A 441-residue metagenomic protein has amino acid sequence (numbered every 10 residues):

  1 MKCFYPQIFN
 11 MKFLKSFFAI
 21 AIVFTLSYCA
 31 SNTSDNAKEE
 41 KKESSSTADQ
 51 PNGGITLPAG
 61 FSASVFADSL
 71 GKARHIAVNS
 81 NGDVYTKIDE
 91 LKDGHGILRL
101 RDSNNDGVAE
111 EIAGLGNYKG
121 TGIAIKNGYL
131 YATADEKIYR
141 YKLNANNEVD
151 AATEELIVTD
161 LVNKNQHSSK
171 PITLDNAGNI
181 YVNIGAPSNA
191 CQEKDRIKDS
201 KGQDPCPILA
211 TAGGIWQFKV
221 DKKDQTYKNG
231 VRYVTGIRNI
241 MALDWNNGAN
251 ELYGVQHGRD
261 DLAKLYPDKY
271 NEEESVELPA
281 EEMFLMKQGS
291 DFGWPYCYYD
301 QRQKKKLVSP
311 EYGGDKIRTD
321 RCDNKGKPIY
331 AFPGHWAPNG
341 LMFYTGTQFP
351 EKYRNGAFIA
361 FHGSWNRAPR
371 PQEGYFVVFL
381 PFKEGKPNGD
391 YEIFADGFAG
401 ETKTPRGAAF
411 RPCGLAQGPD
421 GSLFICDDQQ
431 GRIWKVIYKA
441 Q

Functional and structural regions predicted by a protein language model:
S27-Y28: C-terminal motif of bacterial Sec signal peptides marking the signal peptidase cleavage site
N36-L57, S169, A186-K228, I237-N239 (+3 more regions): Beta-propeller domain segments
S69-N81, G116-Y129, T133, V162-N179 (+5 more regions): Beta-rich, blade/repeat-based domains predominating in secreted/periplasmic proteins but also intracellular
N81, D89-L91, D135-K137, L143 (+5 more regions): Short loop/turn segments immediately following the C-termini of beta-strands
D83-K87, Y129-A132, N179-N183, E251-V255 (+2 more regions): Conserved beta-propeller blade signature
H95-G128: Blade-loop segments of beta-propeller domains
E111, G120, E136-D175, G202: Asp-box/WD-like beta-propeller blade repeats and closely related beta-sheet repeat scaffolds
A416-Q441: Blade-level signature of beta-propeller repeat domains, shared across WD40, Kelch, NHL, RCC1 and BNR/Asp-box propellers
